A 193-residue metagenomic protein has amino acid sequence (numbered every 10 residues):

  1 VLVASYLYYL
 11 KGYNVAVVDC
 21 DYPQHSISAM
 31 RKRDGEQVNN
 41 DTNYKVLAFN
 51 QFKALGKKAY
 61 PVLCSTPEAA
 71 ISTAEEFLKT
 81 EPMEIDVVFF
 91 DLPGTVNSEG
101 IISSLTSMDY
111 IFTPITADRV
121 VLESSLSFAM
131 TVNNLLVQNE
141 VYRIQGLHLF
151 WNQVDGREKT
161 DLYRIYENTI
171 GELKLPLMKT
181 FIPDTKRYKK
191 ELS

Functional and structural regions predicted by a protein language model:
V1: Glycine-rich phosphate-binding P-loop
S5-V88, G94: P-loop/Walker-type NTP enzyme "switch/lid" segment
V17, F90, T113, L149-W151: Structural beta-sheet core signal
Q24-H25, T95-N97, R119-V121, L135 (+1 more regions): Catalytic P-loop NTPase motifs of RecA-like helicase/translocase cores
S26-I27, D109, I182: Generic structural signal for small/hydrophobic residues in well-ordered secondary structure, especially within
E99-V120: Inter-motif core of Ras-like GTPase G domains
S125-R143: Conserved C-terminal guanine-recognition region of P-loop GTPase G domains, centered on the G4
Q153-S193: Beta-strand-loop-alpha "switch" segments that mediate conformational coupling across diverse proteins
